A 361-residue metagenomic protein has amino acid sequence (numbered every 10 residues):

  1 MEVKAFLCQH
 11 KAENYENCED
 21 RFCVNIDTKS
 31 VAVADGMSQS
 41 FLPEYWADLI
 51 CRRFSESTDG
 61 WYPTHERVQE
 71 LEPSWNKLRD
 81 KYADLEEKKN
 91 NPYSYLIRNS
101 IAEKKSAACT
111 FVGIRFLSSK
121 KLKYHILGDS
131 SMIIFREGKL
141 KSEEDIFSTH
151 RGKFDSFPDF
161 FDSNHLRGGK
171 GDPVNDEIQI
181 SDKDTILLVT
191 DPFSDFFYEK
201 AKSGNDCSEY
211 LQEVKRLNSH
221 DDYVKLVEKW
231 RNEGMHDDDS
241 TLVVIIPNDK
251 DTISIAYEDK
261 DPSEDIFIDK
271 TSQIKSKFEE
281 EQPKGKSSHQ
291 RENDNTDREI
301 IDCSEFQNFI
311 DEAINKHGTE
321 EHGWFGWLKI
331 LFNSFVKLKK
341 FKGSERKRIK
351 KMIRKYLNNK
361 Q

Functional and structural regions predicted by a protein language model:
M1-C18, E86-N99, D145-H150: Short glycine- and acidic-rich boundary segments immediately preceding or forming the N-terminal edge of structured
M1-D59, S130, L166, N175-E177 (+2 more regions): N-terminal entry segment of metal-dependent catalytic domains or homologous docking segments
Y15-N25, E103-S119, K123, F147-Y198: Acidic loop->beta-strand submotif enriched in PP2C/PPM serine/threonine phosphatases
I26-D27, F116-K120, F135-K139, P247-N248: Short acidic-glycine loop/turn motifs at beta-strand connectors
V31-D35, H125-L127, L187-V189: Short hydrophobic beta-strand that contains or immediately precedes a catalytic carboxylate
R52-N90, A201, N205-R231: Helix-loop-helix
T64-F135, G169-I180, G234: Catalytic core of PPM/PP2C metal-dependent serine/threonine phosphatase domains
S163-K316, W324-Q361: C-terminal catalytic subdomain
